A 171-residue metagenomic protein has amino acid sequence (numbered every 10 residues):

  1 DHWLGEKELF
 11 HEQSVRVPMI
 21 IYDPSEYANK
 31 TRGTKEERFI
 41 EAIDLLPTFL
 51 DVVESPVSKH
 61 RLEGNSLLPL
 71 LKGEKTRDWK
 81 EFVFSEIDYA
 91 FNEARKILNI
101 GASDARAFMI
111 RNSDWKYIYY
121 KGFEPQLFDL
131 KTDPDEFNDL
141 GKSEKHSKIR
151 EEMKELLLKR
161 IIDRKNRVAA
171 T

Functional and structural regions predicted by a protein language model:
D1, I43-L46, D51-Q126, L130 (+3 more regions): C-terminal cap/loop subdomain of S1 sulfatases and analogous C-terminal strand-loop tails that border
D1-E41: Histidine-centered active-site microenvironments of extracellular/periplasmic hydrolases and transferases
E6, A28-I40, V52-K59, F137-S143: Active-site rim elements
E8-L9, S14-R16, Y22, L62 (+3 more regions): Short capping/connector residues at structural and topological boundaries
D133: Intrinsically disordered, low-complexity polar regions and short flexible loop motifs
